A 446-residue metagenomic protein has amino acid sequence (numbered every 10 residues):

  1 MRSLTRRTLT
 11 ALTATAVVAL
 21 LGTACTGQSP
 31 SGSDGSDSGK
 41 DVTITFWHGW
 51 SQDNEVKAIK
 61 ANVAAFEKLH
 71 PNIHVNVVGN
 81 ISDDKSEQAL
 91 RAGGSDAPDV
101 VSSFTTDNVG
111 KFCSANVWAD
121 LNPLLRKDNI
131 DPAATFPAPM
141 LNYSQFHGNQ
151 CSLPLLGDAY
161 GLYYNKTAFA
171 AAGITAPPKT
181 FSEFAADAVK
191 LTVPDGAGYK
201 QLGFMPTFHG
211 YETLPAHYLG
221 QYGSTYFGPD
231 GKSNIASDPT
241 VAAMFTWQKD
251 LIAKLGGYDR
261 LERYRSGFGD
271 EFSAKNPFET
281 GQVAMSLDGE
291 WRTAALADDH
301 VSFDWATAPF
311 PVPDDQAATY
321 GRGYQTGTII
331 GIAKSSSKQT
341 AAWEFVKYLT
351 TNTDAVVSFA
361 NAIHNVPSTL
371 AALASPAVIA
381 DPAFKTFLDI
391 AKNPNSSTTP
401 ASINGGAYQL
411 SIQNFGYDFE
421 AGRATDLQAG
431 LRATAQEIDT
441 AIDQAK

Functional and structural regions predicted by a protein language model:
R2-K111, A115, K127-P132, F268 (+4 more regions): Conserved N-terminal structural module of periplasmic/extracytoplasmic solute-binding proteins
F104-A159, L219: Hinge/lid segment of periplasmic solute-binding proteins
N122-F136, D195-P206, S224-M244, D298-H300 (+3 more regions): Short, solvent-exposed loop/beta-turn-alpha elements that line the ligand-binding surface or hinge of extracytoplasmic
A138-P139, A360-A407: Long, aromatic- and glycine/proline-rich binding clefts that accommodate carbohydrate-like moieties
F146-L155, Y160, S182-A242: Extracytoplasmic/periplasmic solute-binding protein
A172, A253-D259, A297-A362: Extracytoplasmic/periplasmic substrate-recognition and gating elements
A188-V189, S233-S266: Glycine-centered hinge/linker elements that transmit conformational signals in sensory and ligand-binding systems
K385-Q436: C-terminal capping/gating helix-and-loop segments adjacent to ligand/active sites or protein-protein/ligand interfaces
